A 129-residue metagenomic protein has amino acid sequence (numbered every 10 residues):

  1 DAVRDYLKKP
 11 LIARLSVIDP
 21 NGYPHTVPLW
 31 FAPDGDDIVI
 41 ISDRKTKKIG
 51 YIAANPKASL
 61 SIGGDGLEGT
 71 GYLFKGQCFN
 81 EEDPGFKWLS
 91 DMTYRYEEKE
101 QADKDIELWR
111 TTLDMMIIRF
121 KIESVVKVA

Functional and structural regions predicted by a protein language model:
D1-K9: Extreme N-terminal tail/first-helix region
V3, K45-Y51, F74, G85-L89: Amphipathic alpha-helical interface surfaces
L7-K8, A53-A54, T111: Alpha-helix boundary recognition
P10-R44, I52, S59-I62, L73-F74: Short beta-strand segments
D43-K47, R95-Y96: Short, solvent-exposed aromatic-acidic interface loops
Y51-A58, Y94, E98: Short, intrinsically disordered, mixed-charge
T70-A129: Charged, gly/pro-rich active-site loop segments
